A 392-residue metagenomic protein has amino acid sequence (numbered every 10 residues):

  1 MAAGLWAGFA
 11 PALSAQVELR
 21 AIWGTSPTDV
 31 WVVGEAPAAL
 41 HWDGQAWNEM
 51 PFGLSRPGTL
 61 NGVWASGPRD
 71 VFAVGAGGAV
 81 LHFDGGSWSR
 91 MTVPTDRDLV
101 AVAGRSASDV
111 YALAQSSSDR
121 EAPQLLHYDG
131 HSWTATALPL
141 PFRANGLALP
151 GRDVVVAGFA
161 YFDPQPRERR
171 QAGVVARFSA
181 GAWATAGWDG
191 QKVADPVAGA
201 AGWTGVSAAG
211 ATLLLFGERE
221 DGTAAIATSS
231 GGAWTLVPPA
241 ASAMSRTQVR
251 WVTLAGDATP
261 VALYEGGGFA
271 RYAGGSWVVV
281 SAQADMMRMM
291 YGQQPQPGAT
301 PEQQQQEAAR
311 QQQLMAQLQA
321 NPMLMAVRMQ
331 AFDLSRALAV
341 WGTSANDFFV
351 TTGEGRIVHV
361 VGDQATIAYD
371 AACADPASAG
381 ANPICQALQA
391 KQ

Functional and structural regions predicted by a protein language model:
M1-L5: Gram-negative bacterial Sec-dependent N-terminal signal peptides
W6-Q392: Residue-level hotspots at or immediately adjacent to binding/recognition sites across diverse folds
